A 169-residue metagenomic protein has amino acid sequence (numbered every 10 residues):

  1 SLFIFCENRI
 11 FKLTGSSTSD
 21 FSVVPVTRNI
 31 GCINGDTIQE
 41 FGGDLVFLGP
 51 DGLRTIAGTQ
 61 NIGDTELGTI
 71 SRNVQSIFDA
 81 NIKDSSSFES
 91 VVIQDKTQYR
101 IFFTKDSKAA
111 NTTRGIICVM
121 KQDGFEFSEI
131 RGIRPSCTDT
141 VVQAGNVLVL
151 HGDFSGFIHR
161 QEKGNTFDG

Functional and structural regions predicted by a protein language model:
S1-G169: Beta-sheet-dominated scaffold domains
